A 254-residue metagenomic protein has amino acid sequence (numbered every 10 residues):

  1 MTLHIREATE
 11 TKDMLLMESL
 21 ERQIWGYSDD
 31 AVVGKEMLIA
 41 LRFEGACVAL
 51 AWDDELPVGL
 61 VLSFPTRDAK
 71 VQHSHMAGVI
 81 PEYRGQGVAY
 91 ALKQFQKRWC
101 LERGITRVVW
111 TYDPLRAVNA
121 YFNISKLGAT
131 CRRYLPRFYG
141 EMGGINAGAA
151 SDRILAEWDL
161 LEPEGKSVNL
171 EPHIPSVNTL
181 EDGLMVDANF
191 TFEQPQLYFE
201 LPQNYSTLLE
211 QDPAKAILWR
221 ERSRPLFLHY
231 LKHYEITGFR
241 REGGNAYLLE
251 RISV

Functional and structural regions predicted by a protein language model:
L3-P81, G238-E242: A conserved beta-strand-loop-helix scaffold within acyl/acetyltransferase catalytic domains
K35, P114-L115, F138, G243: Conserved beta-strand edge residues that scaffold enzyme active sites
V79, G85-C100, N119, W219-R222: Conserved acetyl-CoA-binding loop-helix of GNAT-fold acetyltransferases
I80, D113, P202: Residue-level recognition of the GNAT/N-acetyltransferase active site
C100-D113: Conserved GNAT acetyl-CoA-binding A-motif
R103-I105, F122, R132-V254: Intrinsically disordered, low-complexity, positively biased terminal segments
A117-N119, N123: An exposed, glycine/acidic-rich loop-and-rim segment of catalytic or binding clefts
L127: Aromatic/basic-lined ligand-recognition segments that form π-stacking hydrophobic pockets flanked by Lys/Arg to engage
